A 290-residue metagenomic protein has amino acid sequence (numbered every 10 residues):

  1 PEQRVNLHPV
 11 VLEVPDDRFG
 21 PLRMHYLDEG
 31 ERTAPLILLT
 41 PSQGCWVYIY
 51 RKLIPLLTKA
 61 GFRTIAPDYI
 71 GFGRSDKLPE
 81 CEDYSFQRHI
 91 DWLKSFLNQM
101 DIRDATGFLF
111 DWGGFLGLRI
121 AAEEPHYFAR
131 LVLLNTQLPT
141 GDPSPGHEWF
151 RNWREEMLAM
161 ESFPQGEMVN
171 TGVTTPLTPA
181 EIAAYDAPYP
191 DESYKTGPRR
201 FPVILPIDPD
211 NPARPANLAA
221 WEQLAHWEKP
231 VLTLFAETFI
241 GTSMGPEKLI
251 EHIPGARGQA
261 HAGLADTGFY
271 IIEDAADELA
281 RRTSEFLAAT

Functional and structural regions predicted by a protein language model:
P1-D16, M24, E29, Q43 (+5 more regions): Flexible "cap/lid" subdomain of the alpha/beta-hydrolase fold that forms the substrate-access gate
R18-L22, A34: Short acidic/polar mixed-charge low-complexity motifs
A34-P41: Short beta-strand element of the alpha/beta-hydrolase
L39, A66-P67, L109, L133 (+1 more regions): Conserved SAM-binding loop
V47-Y50, F62: Membrane-embedded alpha-helices of multi-pass transport/permease systems
K52-L56: Typically the conserved alpha-helix immediately C-terminal to a functionally engaged Cys/Sec in thioredoxin-like
L57-L78: Conserved alpha/beta-hydrolase
T267-A280: Catalytic histidine-centered segment of alpha/beta-hydrolase-like enzymes
